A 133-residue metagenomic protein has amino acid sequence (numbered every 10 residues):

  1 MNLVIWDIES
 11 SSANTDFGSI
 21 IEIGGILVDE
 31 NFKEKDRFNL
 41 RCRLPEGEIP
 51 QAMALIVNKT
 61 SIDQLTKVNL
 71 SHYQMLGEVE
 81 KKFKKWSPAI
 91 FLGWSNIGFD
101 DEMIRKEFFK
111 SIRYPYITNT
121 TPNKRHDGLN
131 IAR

Functional and structural regions predicted by a protein language model:
M1-E107: Conserved non-catalytic scaffold segment of RNase H-like nuclease domains
F83, F108-I112, A132: Short, well-ordered alpha-helical segments in soluble proteins
F99-K124: Substrate-recognition/cap helix-loop segment adjacent to the acidic, metal-dependent catalytic center of Asp-based
N123-R133: Short alpha-helix plus adjacent loop in nuclease-associated cores
